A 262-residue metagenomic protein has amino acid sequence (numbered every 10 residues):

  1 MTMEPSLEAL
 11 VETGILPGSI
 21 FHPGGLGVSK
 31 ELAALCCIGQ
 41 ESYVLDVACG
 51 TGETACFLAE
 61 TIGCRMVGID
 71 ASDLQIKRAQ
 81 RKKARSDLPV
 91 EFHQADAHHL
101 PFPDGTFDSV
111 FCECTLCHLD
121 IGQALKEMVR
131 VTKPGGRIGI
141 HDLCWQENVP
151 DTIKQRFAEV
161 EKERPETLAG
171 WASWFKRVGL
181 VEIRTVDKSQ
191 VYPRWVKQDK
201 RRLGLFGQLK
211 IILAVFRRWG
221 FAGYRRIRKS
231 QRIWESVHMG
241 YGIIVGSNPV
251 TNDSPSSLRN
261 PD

Functional and structural regions predicted by a protein language model:
H22-Q40: Conserved alpha-helix/loop element of class I SAM-dependent methyltransferases that forms part of the SAM/SAH-binding
L45, T51-H99: Class I SAM-dependent methyltransferase SAM/SAH-binding core
H98-S109: A short acidic, Gly/Pro-enriched loop at the edge of an enzyme's catalytic core that lines a small-molecule cofactor
S109-D120: A short SAM/SAH-binding and catalytic strip from SAM-dependent methyltransferases
G122-R137: A short glycine-rich, Lys/Arg-flanked "PGG" loop and its adjoining helix->strand segment in the class I
L143-K162: Short, glycine-/aromatic-enriched active-site segment of Class I SAM-dependent methyltransferases
R164-G179: Short alpha-helix
V186-D262: Conserved Class I S-adenosyl-L-methionine
